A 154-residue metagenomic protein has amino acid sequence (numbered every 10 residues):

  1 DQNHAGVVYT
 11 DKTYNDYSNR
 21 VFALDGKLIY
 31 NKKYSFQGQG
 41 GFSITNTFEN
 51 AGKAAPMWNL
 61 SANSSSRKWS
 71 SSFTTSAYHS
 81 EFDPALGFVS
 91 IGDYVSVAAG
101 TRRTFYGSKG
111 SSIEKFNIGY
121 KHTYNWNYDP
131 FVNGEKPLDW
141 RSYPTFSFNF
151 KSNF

Functional and structural regions predicted by a protein language model:
D1-T45, G110, K115-G119: Surface-exposed extracellular loop regions of Gram-negative outer-membrane beta-barrel proteins
N31, Q39-F154: Exposed, low-structure sequence patches enriched in small/polar residues
